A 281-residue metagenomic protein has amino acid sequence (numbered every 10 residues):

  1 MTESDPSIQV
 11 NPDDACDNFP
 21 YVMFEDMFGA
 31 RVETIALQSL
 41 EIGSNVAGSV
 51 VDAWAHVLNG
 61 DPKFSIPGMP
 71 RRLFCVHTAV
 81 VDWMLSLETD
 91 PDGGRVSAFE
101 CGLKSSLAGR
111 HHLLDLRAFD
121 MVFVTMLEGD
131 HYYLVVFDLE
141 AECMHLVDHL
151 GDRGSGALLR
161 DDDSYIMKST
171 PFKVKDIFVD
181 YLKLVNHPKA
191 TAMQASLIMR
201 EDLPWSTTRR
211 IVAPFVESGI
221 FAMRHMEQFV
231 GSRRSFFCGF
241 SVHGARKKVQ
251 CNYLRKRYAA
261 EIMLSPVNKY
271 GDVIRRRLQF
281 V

Functional and structural regions predicted by a protein language model:
M1-V281: Enzymes acting in ubiquitin/UBL processing and closely related pathways, dominated by cysteine-dependent isopeptidases
